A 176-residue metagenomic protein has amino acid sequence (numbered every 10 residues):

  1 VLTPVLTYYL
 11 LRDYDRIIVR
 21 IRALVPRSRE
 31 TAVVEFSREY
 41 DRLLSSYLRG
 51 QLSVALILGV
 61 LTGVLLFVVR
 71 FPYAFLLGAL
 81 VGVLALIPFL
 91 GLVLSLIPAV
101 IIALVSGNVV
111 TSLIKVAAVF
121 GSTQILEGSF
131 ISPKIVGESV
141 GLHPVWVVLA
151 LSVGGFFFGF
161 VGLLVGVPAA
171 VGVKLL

Functional and structural regions predicted by a protein language model:
V1-A32: Cytosol/matrix-facing ends of alpha-helical transmembrane segments
A32-F36, S112: Membrane-interface alpha-helices at helix entry/exit sites of multi-pass transporters
Y40-L176: Alpha-helical transmembrane segments and their immediate boundary loops in multipass inner-membrane proteins
